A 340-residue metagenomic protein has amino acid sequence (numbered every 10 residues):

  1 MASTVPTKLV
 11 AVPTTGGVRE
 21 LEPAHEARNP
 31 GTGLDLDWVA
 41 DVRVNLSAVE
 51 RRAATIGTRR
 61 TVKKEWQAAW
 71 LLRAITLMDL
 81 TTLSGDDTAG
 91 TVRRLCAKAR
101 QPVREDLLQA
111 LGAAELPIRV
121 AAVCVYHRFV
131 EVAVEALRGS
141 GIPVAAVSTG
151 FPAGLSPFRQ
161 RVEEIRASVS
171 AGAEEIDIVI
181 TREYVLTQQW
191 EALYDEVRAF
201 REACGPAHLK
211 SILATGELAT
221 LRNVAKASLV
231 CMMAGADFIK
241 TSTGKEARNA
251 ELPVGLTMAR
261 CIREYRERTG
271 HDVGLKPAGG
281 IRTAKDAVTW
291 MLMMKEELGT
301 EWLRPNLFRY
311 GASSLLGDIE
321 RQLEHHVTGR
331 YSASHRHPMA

Functional and structural regions predicted by a protein language model:
A2-G112: Alpha/beta catalytic barrel-like cores
A68-R73, D86-I118, H127-K276, R282-S313 (+1 more regions): Alpha/beta enzyme core
V123-V125: Short, hydrophobic beta-strand segments that form beta-sheet elements in well-ordered domains
D318: N-terminal beta-loop-helix "entrance" segment that forms/cooperates in small-molecule cofactor or anionic ligand
